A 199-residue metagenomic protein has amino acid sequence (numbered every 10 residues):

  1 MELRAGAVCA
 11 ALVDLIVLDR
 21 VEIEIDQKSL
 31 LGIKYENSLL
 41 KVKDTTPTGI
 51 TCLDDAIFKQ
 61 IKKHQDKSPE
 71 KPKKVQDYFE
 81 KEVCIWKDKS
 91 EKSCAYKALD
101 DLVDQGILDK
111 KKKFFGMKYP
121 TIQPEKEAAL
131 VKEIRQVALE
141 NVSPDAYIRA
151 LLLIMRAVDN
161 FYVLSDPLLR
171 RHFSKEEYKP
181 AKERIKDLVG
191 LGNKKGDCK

Functional and structural regions predicted by a protein language model:
M1-C198: Donor-sugar nucleotide-binding helix/loop cap in glycosyltransferases
